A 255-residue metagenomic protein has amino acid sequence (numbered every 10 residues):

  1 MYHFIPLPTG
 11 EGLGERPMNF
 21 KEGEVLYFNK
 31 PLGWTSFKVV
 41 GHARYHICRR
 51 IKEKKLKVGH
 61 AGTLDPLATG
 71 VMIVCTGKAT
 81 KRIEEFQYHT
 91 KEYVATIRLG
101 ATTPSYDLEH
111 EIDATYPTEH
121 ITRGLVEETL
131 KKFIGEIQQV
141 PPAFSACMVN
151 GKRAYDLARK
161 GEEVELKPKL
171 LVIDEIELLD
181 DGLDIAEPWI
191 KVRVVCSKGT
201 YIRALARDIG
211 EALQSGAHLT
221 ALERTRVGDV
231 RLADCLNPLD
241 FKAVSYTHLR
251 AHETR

Functional and structural regions predicted by a protein language model:
Y2-I5, G14-R250: Catalytic/RNA-binding core of pseudouridine synthases
G10-G12: Glycine-biased, low-complexity coil/linker segments
A251-R255: A short, hydrophobic C-terminal helix/tail in secreted or cell-surface proteins
